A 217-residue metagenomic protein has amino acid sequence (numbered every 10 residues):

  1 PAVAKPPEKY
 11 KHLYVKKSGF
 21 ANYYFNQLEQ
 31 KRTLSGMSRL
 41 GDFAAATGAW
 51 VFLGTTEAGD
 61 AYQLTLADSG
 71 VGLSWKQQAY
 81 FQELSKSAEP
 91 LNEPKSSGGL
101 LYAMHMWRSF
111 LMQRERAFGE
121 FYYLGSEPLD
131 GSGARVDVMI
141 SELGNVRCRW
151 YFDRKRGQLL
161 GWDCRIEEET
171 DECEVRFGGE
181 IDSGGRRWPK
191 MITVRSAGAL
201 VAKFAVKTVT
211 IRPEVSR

Functional and structural regions predicted by a protein language model:
P1-E89, A117-P128: N-terminal mature ectodomain segment of secretory-pathway/periplasmic proteins
A4, Y10-S18, L111-Q113, E142 (+2 more regions): Homeobox/homeodomain signature
W50-F52, A58-D60, A67-D68, F110-R114 (+3 more regions): Intrinsically disordered, low-complexity segments enriched in polar/charged residues with Gly/Pro, especially when
L64-D68, W75-S96, Y151-F152, V175-G178 (+1 more regions): Short amphipathic beta-strand/extended segments with alternating polar/hydrophobic composition
Y80-C148, R154-R156, I166-E169: Flexible, processing/modification-adjacent segments and terminal tails in exported/periplasmic/extracellular proteins
S132-R217: Gly/Pro-enriched, hydrophobic low-complexity segments that function as extracytoplasmic propeptides/linkers
